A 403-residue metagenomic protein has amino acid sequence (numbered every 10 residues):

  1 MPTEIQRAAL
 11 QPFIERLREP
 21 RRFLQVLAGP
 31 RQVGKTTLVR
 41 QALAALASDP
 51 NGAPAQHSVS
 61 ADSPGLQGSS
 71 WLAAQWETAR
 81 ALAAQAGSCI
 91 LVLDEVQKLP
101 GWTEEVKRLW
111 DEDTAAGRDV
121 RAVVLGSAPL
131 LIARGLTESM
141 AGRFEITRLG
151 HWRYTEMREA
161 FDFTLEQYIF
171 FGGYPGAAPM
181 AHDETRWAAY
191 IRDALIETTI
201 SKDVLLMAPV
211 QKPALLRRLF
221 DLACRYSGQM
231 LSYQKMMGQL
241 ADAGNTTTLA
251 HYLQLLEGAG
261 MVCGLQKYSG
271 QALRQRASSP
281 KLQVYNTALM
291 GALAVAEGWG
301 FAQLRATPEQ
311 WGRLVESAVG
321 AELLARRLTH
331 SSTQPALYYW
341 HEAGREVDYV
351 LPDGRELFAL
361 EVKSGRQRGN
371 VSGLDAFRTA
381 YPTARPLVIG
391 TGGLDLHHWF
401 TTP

Functional and structural regions predicted by a protein language model:
P2-P20: Pre-Walker A adenine-sensing motif
L27: Hydrophobic anchor at the beta1->P-loop junction of P-loop NTPases
P30: P-loop (Walker A) phosphate-binding loop of NTP-binding proteins
T36: Walker A/P-loop
H57-A86: Short glycine-rich substrate-engagement loop in P-loop NTPases that contacts/grips substrate
T103-V124: Conserved catalytic/switch belt of AAA+ P-loop NTPases
D119, S127-P129, A133-M230: Interdomain motor-coupling "hinge/lid" segment immediately C-terminal to the ATP-binding subdomain of NTP-driven enzymes
T185-G354: Accessory nucleic acid-recognition modules appended to NTPase machines
